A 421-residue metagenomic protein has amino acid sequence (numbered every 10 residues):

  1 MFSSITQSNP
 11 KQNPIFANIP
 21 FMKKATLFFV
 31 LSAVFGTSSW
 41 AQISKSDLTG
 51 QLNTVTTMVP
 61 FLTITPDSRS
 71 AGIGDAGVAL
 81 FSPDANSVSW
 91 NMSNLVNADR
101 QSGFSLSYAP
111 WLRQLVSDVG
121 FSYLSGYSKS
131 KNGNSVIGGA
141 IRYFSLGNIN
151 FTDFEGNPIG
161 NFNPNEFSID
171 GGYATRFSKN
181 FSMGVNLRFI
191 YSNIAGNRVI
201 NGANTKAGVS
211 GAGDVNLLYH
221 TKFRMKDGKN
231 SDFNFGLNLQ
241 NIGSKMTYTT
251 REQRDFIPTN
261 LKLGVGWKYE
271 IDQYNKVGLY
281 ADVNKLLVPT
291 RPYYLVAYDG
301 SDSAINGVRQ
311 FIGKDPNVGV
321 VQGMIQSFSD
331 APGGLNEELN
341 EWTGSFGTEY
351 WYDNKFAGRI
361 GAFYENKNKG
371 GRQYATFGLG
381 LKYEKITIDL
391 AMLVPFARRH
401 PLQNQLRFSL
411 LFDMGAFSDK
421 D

Functional and structural regions predicted by a protein language model:
M1-S44, V265, K285: Bacterial Sec-dependent N-terminal signal peptides
Q42-D421: Subset of outer-membrane beta-barrel
